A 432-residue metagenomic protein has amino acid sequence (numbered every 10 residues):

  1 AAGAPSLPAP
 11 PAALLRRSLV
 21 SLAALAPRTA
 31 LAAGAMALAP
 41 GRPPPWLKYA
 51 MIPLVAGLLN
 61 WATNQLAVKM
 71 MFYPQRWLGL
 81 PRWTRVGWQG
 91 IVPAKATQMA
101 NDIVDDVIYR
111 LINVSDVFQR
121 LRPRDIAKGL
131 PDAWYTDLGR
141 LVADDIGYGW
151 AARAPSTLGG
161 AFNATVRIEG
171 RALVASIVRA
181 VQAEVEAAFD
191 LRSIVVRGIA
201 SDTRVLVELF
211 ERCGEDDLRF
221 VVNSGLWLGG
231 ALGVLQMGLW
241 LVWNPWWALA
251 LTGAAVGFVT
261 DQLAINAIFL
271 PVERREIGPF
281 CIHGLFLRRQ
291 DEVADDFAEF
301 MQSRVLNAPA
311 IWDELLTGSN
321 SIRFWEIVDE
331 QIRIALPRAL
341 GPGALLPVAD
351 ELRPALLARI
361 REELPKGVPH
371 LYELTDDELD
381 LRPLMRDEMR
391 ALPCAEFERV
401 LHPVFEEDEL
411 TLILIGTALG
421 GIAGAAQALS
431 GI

Functional and structural regions predicted by a protein language model:
A1-L38: Universal eukaryotic N-terminal targeting presequences
P8-R17, L38-G214, A255-V400: Large intracellular
A24, Q89-P93, G225-L228: Alpha-helical transmembrane segments and their juxtamembrane interface "caps" in small multi-pass membrane proteins
P44, K48, I52-A56, R204-A250 (+2 more regions): Transmembrane alpha-helical segments and their cytosolic interface motifs in multi-pass membrane proteins
